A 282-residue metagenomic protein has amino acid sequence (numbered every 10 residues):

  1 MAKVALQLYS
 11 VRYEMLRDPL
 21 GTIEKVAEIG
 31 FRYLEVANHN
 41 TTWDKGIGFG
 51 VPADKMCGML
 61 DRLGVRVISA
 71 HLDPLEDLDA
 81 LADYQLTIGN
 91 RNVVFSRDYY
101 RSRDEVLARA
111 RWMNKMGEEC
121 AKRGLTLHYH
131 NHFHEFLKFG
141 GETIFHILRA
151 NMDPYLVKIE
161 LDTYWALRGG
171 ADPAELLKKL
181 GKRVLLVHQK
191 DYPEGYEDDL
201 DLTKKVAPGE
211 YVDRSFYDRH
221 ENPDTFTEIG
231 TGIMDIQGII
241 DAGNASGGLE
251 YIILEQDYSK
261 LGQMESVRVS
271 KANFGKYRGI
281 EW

Functional and structural regions predicted by a protein language model:
M1-N92, K158, A272-W282: N-terminal pre-domain/capping segments
Q7-V11, A37-T41, L72-L75, D98-Y100 (+5 more regions): Active-site beta-loop-alpha junctions enriched in small/polar residues
L8-Y9, F31, H71, Y129 (+3 more regions): Tryptophan-centric aromatic hotspots in well-structured domains and transmembrane helices
L20-E24, Y33, M59, R66-I159 (+3 more regions): Active-site acidic/histidine proton-transfer and metal-coordination neighborhood in alpha/beta enzyme cores
Y33, N92, L186, E250-Y251: Residues at the N-termini of beta-strands
K122-T227, I233: Acidic/histidine-rich catalytic cores of soluble enzymes
E228, A242, Y258-W282: Aromatic-rich peripheral "rim/lid" segments of glycoside hydrolase catalytic domains that contact and position glycan
T231-A245: A short, acidic, amphipathic alpha-helical segment used as a generic capping/interface helix at domain edges
